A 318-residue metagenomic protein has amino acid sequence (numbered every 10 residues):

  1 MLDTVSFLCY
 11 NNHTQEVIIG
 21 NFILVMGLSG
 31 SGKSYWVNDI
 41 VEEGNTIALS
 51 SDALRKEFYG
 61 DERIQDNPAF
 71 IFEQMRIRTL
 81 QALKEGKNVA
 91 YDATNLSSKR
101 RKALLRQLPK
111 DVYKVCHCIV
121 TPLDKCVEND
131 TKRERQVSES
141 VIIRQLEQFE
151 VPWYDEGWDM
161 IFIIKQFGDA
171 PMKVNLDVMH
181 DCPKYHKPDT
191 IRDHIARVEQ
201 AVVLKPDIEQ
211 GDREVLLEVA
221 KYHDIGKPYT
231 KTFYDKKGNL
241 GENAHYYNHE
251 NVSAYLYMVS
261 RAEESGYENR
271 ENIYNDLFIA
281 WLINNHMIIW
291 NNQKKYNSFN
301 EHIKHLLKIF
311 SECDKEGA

Functional and structural regions predicted by a protein language model:
F22, D124-P171: Conserved GTP-binding G-domain of TRAFAC-class P-loop NTPases and closely related GTPase folds
V25: Hydrophobic anchor at the beta1->P-loop junction of P-loop NTPases
L28-S29: The conserved Walker
G32: Conserved glycine(s) of the Walker
Y35-K87: Conserved substrate/cofactor phosphate-moiety recognition/catalytic segment in nucleotide-dependent phosphotransferases
D111-C126: Conserved phosphate-donor/acceptor-positioning beta-strand/loop module used by diverse small-molecule
M172-E199, T232-N243: Active-site flanking loop/helix segments enriched in acidic
V203, D207-G317: Divalent metal-dependent catalytic cores for phosphoryl transfer on phosphate-bearing substrates
